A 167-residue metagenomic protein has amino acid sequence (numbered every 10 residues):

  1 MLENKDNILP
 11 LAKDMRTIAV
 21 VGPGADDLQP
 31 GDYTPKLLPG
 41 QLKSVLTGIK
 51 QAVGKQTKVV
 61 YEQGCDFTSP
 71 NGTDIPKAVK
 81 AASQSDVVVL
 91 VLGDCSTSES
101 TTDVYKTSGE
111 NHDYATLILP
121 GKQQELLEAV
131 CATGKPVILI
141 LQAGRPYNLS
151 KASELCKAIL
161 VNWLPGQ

Functional and structural regions predicted by a protein language model:
M1-Q167: C-terminal non-catalytic regions of proteins with extracellular/luminal or membrane-system context
